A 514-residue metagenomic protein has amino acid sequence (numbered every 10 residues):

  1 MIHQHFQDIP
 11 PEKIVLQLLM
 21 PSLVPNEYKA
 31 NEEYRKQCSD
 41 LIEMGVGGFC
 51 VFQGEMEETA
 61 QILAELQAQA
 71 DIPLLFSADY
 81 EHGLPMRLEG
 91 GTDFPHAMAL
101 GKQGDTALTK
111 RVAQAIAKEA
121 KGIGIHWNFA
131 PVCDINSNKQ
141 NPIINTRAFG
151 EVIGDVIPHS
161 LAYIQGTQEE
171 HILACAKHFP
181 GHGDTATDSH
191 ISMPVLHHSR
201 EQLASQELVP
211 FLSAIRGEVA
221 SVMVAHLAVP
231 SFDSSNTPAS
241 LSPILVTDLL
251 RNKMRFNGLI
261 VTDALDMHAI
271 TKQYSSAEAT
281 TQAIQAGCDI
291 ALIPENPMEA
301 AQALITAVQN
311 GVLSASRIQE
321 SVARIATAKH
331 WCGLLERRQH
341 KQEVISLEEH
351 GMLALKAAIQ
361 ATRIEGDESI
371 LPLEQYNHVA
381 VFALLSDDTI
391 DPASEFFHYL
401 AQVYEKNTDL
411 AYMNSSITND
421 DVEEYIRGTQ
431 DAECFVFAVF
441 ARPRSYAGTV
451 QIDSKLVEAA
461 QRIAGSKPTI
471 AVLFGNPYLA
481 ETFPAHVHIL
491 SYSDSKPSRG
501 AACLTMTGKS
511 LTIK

Functional and structural regions predicted by a protein language model:
M1-D93: N-terminal hydrophobic targeting/anchoring segments and the immediately downstream early-domain regions of hydrolases
M1-M44, N252, Y274-K514: Preference for extracellular/luminal or secreted protein segments
P10, D40, F49, E55-L74 (+2 more regions): Second-shell residues forming the walls of enzyme active-site clefts
L18-E33, A97-R111, S192-Q206, M267-Y274: Active-site mouth loops of central-metabolism enzymes
V24-E27, F76-M86, H126-N136, A176-H182 (+3 more regions): Short glycine-enriched loops at secondary-structure junctions
G45-V51, H126-D134, C288-A291: Divalent metal-dependent hydrolysis catalytic cores, especially in the metallo-beta-lactamase
E89-K102, N138-F149, D188-P194: Surface-exposed, active-site-proximal loop segments in enzymatic domains
G104-I125, E207, A279-A283: Alpha-helical scaffold segments that flank or form the walls of functional sites
